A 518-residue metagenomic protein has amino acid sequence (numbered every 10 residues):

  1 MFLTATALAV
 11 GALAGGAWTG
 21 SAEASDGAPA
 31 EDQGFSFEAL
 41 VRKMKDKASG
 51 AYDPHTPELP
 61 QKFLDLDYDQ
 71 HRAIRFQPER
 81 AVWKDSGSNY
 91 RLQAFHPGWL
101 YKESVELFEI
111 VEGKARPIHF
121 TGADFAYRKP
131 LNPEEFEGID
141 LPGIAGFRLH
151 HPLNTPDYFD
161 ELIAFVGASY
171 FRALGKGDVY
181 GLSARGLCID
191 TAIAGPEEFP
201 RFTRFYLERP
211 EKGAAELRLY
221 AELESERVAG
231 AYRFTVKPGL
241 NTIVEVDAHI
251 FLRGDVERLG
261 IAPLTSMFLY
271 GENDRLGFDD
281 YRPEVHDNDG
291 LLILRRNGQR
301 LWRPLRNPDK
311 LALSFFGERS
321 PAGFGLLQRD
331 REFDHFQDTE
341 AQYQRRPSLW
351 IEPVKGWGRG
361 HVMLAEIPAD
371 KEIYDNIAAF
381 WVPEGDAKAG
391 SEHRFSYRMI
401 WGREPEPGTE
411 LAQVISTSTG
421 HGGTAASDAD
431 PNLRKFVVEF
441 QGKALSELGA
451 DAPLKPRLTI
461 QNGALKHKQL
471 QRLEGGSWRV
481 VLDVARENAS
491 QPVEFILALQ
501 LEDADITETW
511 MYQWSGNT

Functional and structural regions predicted by a protein language model:
M1-A24: N-terminal export signals
S25-Y68, R75-Q77, F95, H335-T518: Terminal accessory/anchoring regions of large secretory-pathway or extracellular enzymes
G50-I193: Solvent-exposed N-terminal domain segments of exported/luminal and surface proteins
D69, D140, A164, V179 (+3 more regions): A contiguous, surface-exposed recognition patch within enzymatic or periplasmic domains that forms
V105, L217-L219, G230-F234, V244-V246 (+5 more regions): Hydrophobic residues positioned within well-ordered beta-strands of beta-sheet architectures
V105-I110, G325, L349, L497: Short polybasic amphipathic segments
G181-G239, G358-D370, Y374: Extended, loop-rich substrate-binding clefts of extracytoplasmic carbohydrate-active enzymes
A221-Y270: Acidic, contiguous internal or C-terminal segments within carbohydrate-active enzymes that form a structured patch used
